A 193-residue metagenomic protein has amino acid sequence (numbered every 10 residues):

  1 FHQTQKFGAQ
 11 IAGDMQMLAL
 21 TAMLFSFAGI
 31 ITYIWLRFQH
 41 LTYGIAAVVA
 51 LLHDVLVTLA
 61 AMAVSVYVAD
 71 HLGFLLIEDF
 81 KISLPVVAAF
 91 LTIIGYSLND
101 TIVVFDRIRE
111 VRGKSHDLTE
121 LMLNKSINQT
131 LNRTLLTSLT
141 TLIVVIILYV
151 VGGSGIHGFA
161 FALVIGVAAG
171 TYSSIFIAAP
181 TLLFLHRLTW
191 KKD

Functional and structural regions predicted by a protein language model:
F1-G8: A cross-kingdom feature of multi-pass membrane systems that activates on extracytoplasmic/periplasmic
Q10, D14-T21, A47, T101 (+4 more regions): Pore- and gate-forming transmembrane helices of large, multi-pass membrane proteins
Q16-A61, S138-Y149: Internal alpha-helical transmembrane segments of multipass membrane proteins, especially hydrophobic lipid-embedded
R37-F38, S65-D70, V151-G153, H186-R187: Short helix-capping/hinge motifs at transmembrane helix termini and TM-loop junctions
Y43, D100-E110, S154, I175 (+1 more regions): Short helix-terminus and kink motifs of transmembrane alpha helices, predominantly at the cytoplasmic interface
G44-R109: Hydrophobic transmembrane alpha-helices and their membrane-interface caps in long multi-pass transport proteins
F105-T119, L182-D193: Juxtamembrane helix-loop transition segments at the membrane interface in multi-pass membrane proteins
L123-N124, V151-D193: Hydrophobic alpha-helical transmembrane segments of membrane transport and translocation systems, primarily multi-pass
